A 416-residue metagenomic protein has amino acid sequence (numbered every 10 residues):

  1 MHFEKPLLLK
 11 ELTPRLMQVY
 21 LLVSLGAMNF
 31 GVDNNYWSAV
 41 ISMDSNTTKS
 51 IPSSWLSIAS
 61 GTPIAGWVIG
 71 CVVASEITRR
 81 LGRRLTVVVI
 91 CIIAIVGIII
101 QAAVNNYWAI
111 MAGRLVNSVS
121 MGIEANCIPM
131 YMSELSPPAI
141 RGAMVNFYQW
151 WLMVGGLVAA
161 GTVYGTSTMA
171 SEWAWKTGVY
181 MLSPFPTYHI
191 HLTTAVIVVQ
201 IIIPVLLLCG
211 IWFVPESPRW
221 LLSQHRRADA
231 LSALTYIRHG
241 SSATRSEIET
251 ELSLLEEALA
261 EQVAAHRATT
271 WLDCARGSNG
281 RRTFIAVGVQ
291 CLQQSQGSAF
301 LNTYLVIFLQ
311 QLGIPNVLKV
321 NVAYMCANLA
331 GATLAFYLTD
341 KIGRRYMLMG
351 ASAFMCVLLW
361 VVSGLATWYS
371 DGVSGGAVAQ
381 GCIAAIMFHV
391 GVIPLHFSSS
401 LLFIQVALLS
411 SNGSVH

Functional and structural regions predicted by a protein language model:
M1-I237, A260-H416: Alpha-helical transmembrane bundle of multi-pass membrane proteins
I237-E249: Short intracellular "coupling" helices and adjacent cytoplasmic loop segments at the cytosolic face of multi-pass
I248-Q262: Cytosol/matrix-facing amphipathic helices and coiled-coil assembly/linker segments of eukaryotic membrane proteins
